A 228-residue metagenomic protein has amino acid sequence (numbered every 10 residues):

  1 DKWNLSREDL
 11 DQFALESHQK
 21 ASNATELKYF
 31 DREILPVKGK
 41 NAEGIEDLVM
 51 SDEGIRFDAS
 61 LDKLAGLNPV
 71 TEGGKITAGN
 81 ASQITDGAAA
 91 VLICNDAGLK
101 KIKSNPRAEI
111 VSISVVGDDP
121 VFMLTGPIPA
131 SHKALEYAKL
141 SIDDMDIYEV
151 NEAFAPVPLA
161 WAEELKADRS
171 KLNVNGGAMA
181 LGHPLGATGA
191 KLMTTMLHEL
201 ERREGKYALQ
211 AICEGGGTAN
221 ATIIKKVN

Functional and structural regions predicted by a protein language model:
D1-S6, Q12-F13, E72-I84, D146-A153 (+2 more regions): Cysteine-centered functional microenvironments
K2-Y29, V91-A97, P184-R203, I223-I224: Active-site-proximal alpha-helical scaffold in enzymes
D9-K101, E164, R169-K171: N-terminal extracellular/periplasmic Venus flytrap/periplasmic-binding protein-like
E33, V111-A180: Active-site pocket-lining segment
P36, V91-I93, E109, E149 (+4 more regions): Structured core elements
A59-T125, P129, T194-T195, R202-Y207 (+2 more regions): Condensing-enzyme catalytic core mediating Claisen C-C bond formation in acyl metabolism
I142, L159-E164, D168-N173, A178-I223: Internal helix-turn-beta structural module
